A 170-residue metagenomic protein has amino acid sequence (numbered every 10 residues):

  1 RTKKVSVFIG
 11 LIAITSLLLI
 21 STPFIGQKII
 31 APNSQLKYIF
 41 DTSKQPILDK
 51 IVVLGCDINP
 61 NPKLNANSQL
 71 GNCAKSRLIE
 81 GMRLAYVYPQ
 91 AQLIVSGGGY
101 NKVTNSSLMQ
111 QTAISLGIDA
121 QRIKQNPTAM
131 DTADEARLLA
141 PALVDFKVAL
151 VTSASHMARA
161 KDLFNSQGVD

Functional and structural regions predicted by a protein language model:
S6-S16: Interfacial segments of alpha-helical transmembrane regions
I14, T22-D170: A structural signal for short, hydrophobic/glycine-enriched beta-strand patches
